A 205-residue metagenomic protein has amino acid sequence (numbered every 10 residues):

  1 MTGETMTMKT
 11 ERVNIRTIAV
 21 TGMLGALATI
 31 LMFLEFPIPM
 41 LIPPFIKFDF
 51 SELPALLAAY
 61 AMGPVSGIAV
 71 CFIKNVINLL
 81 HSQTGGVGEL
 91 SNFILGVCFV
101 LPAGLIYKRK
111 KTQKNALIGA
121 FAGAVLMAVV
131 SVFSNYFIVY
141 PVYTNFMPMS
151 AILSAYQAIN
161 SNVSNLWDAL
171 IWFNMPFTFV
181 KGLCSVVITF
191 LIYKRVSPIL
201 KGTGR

Functional and structural regions predicted by a protein language model:
M1-R205: Loop-helix junctions at membrane interfaces
